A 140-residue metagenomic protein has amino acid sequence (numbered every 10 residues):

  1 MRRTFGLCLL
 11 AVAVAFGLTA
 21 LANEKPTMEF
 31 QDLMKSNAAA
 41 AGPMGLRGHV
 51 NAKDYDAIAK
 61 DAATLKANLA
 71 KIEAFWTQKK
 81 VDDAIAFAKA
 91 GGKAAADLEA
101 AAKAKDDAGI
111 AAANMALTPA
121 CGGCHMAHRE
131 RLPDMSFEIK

Functional and structural regions predicted by a protein language model:
M1-L9: Bacterial N-terminal signal peptides that target proteins for export
C8-G17: Bacterial N-terminal signal peptides
L21-D61: Immediate post-signal-peptide N-terminus of mature secreted/exported proteins
G48-I58, K93-M115: Amphipathic, charged alpha-helical scaffolds that flank and support histidine-based chemistry in signaling
N68-F87: Short, solvent-exposed, charged loop/turn and helix-capping segments that join or cap alpha-helices on peripheral
K105, A127-P133: Inter-heme linker and motif-flanking segments adjacent to c-type heme-binding CXXCH motifs in c-type cytochromes
L117-H128: The canonical Cys-X-X-Cys-His
M135-K140: Short cysteine/histidine-rich metal-coordination sites, predominantly Zn2+-binding motifs
